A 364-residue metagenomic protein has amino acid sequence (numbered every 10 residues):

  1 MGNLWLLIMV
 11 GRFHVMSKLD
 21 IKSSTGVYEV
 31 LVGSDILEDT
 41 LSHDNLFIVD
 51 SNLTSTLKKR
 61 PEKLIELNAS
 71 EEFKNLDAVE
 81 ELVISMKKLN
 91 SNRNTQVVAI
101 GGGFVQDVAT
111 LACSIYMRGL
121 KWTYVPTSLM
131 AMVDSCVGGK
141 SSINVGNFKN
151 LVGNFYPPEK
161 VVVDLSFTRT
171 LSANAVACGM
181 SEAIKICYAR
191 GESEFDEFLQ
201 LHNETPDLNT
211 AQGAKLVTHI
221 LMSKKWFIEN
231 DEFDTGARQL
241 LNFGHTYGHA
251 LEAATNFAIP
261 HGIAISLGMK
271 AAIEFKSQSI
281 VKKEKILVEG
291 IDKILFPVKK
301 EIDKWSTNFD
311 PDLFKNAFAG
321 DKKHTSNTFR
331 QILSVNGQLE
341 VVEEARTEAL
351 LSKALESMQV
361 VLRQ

Functional and structural regions predicted by a protein language model:
V15-Q96: ATP/NTP phosphate-donor binding region
L31, D35-L37, L111, M117-N203: A glycine/threonine-rich phosphate-anchoring loop and its flanking beta-alpha core in nucleotide/phosphate-binding
V83-I100, A109-Y124: Non-catalytic interfacial helical region
F104-L111, A250: Short glycine/serine/threonine-rich phosphate/pyrophosphate-binding segments that cradle anionic phosphate groups
A183, V281-Q364: C-terminal charged capping/lid subdomain of soluble metabolic enzymes
L201-D312: Active-site segments that bind and position negatively charged phosphate/pyrophosphate groups
